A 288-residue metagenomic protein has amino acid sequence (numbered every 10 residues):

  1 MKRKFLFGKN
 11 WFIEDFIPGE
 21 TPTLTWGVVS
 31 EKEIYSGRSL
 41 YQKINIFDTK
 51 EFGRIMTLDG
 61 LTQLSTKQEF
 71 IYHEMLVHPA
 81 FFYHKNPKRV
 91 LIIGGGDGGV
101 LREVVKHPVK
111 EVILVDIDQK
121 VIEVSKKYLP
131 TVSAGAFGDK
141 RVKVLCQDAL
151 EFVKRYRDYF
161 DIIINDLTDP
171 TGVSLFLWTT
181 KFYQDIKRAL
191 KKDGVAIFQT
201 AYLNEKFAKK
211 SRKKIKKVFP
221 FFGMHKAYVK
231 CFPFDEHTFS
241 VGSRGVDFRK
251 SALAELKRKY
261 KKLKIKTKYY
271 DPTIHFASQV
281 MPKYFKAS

Functional and structural regions predicted by a protein language model:
K2-F16, L64-D193, F198, E205-S211 (+1 more regions): The AdoMet/dcAdoMet-binding core of the Class I SAM-like
K2-N45, K213, F234-S288: SAM/dcSAM-binding transferase cores
I44-F52: N-terminal glycine-rich anion-binding loops that anchor highly charged ligand groups
T57-L58: A general beta-strand register signal
T200-Y202, K226-Y228, R244: Active-site proximal loops enriched in glycine and acidic residues that flank catalytic Cys/His/Asp and coordinate
I215-V218: C-terminal amphipathic alpha-helical segment
P220-K230: Conserved S-adenosyl-L-methionine
